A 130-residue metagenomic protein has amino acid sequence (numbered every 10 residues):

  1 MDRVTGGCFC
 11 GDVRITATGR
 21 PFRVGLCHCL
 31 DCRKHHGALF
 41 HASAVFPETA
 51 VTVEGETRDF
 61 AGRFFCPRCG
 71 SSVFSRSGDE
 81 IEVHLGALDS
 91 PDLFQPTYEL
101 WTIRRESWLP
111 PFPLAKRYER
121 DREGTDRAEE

Functional and structural regions predicted by a protein language model:
M1-G7, D12-E130: A short Gly-Trp-Pro
